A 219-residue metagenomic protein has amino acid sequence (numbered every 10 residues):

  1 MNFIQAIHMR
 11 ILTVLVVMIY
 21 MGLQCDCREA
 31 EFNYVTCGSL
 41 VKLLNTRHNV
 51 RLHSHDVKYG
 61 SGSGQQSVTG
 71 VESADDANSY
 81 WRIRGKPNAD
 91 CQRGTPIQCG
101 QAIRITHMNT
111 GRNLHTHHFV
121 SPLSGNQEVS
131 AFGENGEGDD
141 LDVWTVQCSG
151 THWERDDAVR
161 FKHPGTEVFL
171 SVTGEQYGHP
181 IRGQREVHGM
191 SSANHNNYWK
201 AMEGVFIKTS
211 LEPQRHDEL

Functional and structural regions predicted by a protein language model:
M1-V16: Classical eukaryotic N-terminal signal peptides for Sec-dependent ER targeting/secretion, especially the positively
R10, V17-L219: Lectin-like carbohydrate-binding module/patch detector with strong preference for beta-trefoil
